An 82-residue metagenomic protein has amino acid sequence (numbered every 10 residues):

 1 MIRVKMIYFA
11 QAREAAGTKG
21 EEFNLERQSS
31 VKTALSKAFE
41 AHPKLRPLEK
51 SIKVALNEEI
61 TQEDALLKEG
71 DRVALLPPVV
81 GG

Functional and structural regions predicted by a protein language model:
M1-G81: Ubiquitin-like/PB1-type beta-grasp interaction modules and other compact soluble beta-rich domains
